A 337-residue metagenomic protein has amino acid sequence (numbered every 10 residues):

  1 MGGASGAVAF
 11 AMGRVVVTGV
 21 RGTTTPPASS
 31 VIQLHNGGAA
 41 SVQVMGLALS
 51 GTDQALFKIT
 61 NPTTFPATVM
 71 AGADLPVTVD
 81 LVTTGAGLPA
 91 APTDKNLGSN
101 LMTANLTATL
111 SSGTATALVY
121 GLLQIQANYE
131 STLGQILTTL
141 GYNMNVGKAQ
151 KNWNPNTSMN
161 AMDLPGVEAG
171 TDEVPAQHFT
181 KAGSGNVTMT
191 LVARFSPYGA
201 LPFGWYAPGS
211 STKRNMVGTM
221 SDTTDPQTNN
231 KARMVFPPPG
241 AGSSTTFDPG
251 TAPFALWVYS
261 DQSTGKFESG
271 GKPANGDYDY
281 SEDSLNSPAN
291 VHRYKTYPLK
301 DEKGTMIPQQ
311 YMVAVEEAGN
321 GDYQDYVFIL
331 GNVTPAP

Functional and structural regions predicted by a protein language model:
G2-Q324, I329: Extracellular distal adhesion/interaction modules in secreted or cell-surface proteins
I329-P337: Short beta-strand-to-coil "C-cap" segments at the C-terminal boundary of structured domains/repeats, marking
